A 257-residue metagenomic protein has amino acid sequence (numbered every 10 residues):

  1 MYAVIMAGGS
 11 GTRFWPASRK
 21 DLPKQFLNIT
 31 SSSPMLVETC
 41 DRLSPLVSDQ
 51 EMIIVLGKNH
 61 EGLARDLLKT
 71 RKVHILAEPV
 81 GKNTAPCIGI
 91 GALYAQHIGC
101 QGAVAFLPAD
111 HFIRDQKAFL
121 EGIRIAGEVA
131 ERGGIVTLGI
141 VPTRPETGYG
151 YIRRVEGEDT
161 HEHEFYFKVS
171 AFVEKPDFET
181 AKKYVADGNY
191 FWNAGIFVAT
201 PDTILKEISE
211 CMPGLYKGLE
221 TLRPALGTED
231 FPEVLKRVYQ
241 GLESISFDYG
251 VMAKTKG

Functional and structural regions predicted by a protein language model:
M1-I5, R13-P16, N28-P108, F112-L120 (+2 more regions): Conserved N-terminal catalytic core of the sugar/cofactor nucleotidyltransferase
M6-A7, V55, A105-P108, T137-V141 (+2 more regions): Short beta-strand segments
G9, N59, D202-T203: Alpha-helix/helix-capping structural signal
L22, L68-R71, T255: Short, structured coil segments at secondary-structure junctions
F26, I75, I135-T137, G257: Conserved beta-strand scaffold positions in the cores of enzyme catalytic domains, especially in NTP/NDP-utilizing
D115-E146: Conserved donor-nucleotide/metal-binding helix-loop-beta segment in metal-dependent transferases, i.e., the alpha-helix
R154-G257: Catalytic core of tubulin tyrosine ligase-like
